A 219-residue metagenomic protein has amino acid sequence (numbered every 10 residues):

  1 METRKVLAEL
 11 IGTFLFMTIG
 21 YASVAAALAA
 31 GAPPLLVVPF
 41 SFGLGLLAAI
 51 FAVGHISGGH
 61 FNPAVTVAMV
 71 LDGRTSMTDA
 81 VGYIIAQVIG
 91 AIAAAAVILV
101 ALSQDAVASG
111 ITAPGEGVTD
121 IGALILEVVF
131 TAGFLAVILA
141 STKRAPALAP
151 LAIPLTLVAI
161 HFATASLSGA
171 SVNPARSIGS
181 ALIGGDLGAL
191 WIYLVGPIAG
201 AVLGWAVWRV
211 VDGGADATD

Functional and structural regions predicted by a protein language model:
M1-D219: Membrane-interface helix-loop junctions and terminal tails of multi-pass membrane proteins
